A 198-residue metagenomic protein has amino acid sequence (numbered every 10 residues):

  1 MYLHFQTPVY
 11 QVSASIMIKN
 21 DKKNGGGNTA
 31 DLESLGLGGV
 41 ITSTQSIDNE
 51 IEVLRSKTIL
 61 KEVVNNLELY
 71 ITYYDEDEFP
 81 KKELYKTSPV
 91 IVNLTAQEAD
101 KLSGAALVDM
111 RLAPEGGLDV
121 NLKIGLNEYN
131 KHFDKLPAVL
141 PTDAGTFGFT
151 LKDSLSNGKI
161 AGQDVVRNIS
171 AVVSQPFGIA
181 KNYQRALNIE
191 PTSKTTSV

Functional and structural regions predicted by a protein language model:
M1-V198: Hydrophobic and amphipathic membrane-targeting/association helices
